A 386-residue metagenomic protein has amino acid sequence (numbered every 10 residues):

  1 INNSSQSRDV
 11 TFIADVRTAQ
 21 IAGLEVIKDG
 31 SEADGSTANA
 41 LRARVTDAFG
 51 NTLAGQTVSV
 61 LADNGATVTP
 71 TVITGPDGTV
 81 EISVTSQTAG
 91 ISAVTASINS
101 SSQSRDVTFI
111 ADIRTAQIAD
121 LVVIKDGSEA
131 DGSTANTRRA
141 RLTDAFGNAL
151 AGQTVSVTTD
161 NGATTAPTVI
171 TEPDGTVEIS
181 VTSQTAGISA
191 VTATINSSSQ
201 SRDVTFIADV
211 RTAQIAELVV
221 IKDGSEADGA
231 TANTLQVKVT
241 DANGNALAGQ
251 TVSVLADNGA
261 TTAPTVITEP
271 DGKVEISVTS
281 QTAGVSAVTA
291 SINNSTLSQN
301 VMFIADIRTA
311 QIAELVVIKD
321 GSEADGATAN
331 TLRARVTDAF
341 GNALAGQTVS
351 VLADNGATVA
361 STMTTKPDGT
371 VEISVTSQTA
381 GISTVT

Functional and structural regions predicted by a protein language model:
I1-T386: The feature marks long extracellular or luminal low-complexity segments
